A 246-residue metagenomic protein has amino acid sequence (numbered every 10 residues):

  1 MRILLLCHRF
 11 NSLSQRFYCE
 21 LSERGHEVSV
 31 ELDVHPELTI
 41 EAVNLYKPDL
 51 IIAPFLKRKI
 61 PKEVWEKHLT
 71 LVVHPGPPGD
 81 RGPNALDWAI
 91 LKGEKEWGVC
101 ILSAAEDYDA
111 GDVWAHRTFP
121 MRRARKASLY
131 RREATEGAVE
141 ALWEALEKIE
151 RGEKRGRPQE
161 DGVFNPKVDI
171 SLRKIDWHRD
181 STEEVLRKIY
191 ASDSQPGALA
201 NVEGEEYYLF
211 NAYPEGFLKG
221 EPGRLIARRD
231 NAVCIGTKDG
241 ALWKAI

Functional and structural regions predicted by a protein language model:
R2-L4, F17, L56-F164, S171: Donor/substrate-binding cores of folate-linked one-carbon enzymes
L5-C7, C19, H178-I246: An anion-binding loop in the catalytic cleft
L6-F10, L32-V34, P54-F55: Structural motif
N11-R16: Short N-terminal binding/cap micro-motifs at the start of the first secondary-structure element
E27-L38: A short beta-strand-loop structural module common to alpha/beta enzyme folds
T39-Y46: Short amphipathic alpha-helix with an adjacent loop that forms part of the alpha/beta core around
Y46-K59: Short, structured active-site "lid" loops
V168-R179: Acyl-group handling in specialized metabolite and lipid biosynthesis
